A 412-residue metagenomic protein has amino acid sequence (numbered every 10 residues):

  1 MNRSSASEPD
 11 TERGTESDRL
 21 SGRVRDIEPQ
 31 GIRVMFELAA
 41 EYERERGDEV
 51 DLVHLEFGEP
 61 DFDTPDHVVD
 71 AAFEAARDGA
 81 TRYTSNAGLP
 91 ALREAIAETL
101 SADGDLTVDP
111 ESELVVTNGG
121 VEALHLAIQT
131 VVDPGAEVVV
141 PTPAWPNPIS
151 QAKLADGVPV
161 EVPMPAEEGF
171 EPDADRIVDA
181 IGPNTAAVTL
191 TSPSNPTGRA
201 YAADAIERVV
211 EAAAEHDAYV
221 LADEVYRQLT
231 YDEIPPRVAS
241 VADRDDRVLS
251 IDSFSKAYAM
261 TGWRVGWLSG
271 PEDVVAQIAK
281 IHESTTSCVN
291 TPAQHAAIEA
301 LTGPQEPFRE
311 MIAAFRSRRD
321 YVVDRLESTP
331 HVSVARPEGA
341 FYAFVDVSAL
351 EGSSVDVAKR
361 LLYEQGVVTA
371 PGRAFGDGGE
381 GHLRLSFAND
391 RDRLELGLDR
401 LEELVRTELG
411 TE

Functional and structural regions predicted by a protein language model:
M1-E45, A200, E211, Y219 (+3 more regions): Haloarchaeal acidic low-complexity proteome signature biased toward cell-envelope/secretome components but also
M1-S7, D179, S353, R360-T369 (+1 more regions): PLP-dependent enzyme catalytic core of the Aspartate aminotransferase-like
R25-G119, L126, T302-G303, T407-E412: N-terminal small-domain helix-loop-helix segment of the aminotransferase-like
Q129-L190: PLP-dependent aminotransferase-like
A166-D232: Active-site phosphate-binding strand-loop segment of PLP-dependent enzymes
R244-R316: Conserved core segment of the aminotransferase class I/II
I298, A313-V323, V334-V347, V357: Conserved glycine-rich beta-strand-loop-beta hairpin in the small C-terminal domain of fold type I
